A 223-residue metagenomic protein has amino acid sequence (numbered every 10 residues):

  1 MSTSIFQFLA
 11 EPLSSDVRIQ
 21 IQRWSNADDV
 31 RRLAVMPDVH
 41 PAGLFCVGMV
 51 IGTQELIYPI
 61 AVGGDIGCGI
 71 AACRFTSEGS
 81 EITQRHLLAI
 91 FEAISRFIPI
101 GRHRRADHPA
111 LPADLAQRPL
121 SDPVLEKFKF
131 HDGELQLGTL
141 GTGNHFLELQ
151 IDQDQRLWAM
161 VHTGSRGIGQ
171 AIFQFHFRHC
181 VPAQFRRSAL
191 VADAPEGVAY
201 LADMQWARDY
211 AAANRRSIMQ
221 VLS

Functional and structural regions predicted by a protein language model:
M1-L33, V47, T53-A61, I66-D154 (+1 more regions): Glycine-rich, flexible loop motifs
V39, C46-G48: Conserved beta-strand/loop block within the catalytic cores of divalent metal-dependent phospho-transfer/hydrolysis
V39-P41, Q54: Short polar/acidic secondary-structure junctions
P41-A42, G69, G164-G169: Short acidic, Gly/Ser-rich segments with clustered Asp/Glu that frequently serve as metal-coordination loops in enzyme
L157-V161: Histidine-centered acyl-transfer/condensation active-site motif and its immediate structural neighborhood
